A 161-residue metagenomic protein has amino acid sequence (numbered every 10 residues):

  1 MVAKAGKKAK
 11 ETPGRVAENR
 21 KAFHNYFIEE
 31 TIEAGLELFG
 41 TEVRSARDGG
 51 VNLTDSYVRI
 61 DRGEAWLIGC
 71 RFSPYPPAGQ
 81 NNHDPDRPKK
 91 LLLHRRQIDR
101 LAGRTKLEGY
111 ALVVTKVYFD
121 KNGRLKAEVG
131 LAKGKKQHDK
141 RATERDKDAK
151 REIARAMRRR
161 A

Functional and structural regions predicted by a protein language model:
M1-F39, D148-A161: Intrinsically disordered, Lys/Arg-rich N-terminal extensions and targeting peptides of nucleic-acid-associated proteins
G14-Y110: Ribosome large-subunit tunnel/peptidyl-transferase-proximal elements
R47, A102, K106, A132 (+1 more regions): Signal for well-folded cores of large energy- and translation-related assemblies
W66-L67, R124-V129, R151, R155-M157: Short amphipathic alpha-helical patches
Y75-P77, K126, Q137-D139: Switch/connector loops and helix/strand junctions flanking conserved nucleotide-binding motifs in nucleotide-processing
L93-G130, G134-K136: Beta-rich strand-turn-strand
A132-G134, K140-M157: Flexible glycine-rich active-site/ligand-binding loops centered on an Asp-His dyad
